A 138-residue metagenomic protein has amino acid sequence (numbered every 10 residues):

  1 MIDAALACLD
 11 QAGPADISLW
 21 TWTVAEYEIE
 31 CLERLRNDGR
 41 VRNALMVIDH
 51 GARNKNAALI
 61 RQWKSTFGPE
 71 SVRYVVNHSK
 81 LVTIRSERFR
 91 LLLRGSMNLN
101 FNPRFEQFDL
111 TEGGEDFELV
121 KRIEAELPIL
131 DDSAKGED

Functional and structural regions predicted by a protein language model:
M1-D138: PLD/PLD-like phosphodiesterase catalytic module centered on the HKD motif
